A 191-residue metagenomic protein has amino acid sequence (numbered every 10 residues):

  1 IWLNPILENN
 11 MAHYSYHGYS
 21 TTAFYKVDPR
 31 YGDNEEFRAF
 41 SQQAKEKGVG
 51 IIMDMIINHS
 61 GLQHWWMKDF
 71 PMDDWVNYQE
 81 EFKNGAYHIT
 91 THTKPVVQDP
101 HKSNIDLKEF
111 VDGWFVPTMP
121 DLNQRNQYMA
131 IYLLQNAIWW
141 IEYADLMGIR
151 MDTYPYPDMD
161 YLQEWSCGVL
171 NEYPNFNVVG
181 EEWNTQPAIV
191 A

Functional and structural regions predicted by a protein language model:
I1-L3, I51-M53, I149, V178-G180: Hydrophobic faces of well-ordered beta-strands that scaffold small-molecule active sites in alpha/beta enzyme cores
I1-N34: Aromatic-lined carbohydrate-binding/catalytic grooves of carbohydrate-active enzymes
M11-A23, I57-K108, C167: Aromatic- and acidic-residue-enriched segments that line the glycan-binding/catalytic groove of carbohydrate-active
S20, D106-D121: N-terminal small/glycine-rich loop or linker at the start of catalytic domains across soluble metabolic enzymes
F40-N58: Hydrophobic or amphipathic alpha-helical targeting/insertion segments
S41, H59, M67, Q135-I138 (+1 more regions): Active-site-proximal helices and loops of the catalytic beta/alpha 8
M119-Y132: Active-site mouth loops of central-metabolism enzymes
